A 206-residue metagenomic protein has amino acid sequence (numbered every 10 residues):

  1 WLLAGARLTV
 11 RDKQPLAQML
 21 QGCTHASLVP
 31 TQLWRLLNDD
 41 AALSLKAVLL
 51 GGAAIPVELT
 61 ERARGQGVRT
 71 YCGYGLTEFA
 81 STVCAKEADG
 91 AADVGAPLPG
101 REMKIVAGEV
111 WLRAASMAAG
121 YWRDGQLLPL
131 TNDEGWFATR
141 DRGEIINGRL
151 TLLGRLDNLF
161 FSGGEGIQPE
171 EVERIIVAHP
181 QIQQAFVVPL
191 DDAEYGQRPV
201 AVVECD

Functional and structural regions predicted by a protein language model:
W1, A26-V29, V48, G52 (+6 more regions): Residue-level signal for inorganic ion chemistry
W1-D39, A47, Y71: AMP-binding/adenylate-forming
L2, R64, P97: Anion (oxyanion) recognition and catalysis
H25-L28, L36-A92, E102-K104: Gly/Ser/Thr-rich phosphate-binding loop
S44, I105-V106, A138, I145: Generic beta-strand structural signal
L50-A53, Y74, R113-A115, G163-E165: Glycine-rich beta-strand-to-loop/alpha-helix junction loops that act as flexible
A96-P99, V106-G135, R155, E165-I167: Conserved ATP/PPi-binding loop(s) of AMP-dependent carboxylate-activating enzymes
A114, G135, R140-D206: AMP-binding/adenylate-forming catalytic core of the ANL superfamily
